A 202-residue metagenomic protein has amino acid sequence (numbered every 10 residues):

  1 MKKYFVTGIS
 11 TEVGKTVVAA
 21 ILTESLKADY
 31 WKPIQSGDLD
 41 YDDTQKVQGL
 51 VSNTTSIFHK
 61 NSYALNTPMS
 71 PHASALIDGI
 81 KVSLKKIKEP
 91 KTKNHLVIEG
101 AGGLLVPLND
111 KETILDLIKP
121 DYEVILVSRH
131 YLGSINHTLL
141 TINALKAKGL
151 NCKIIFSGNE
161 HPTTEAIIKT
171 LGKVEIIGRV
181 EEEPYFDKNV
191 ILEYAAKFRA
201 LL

Functional and structural regions predicted by a protein language model:
F5, V97-E99, I125-V127: Structural motif
F5-L22: Glycine-rich phosphate-binding P-loop
V17-K81, N94: N-terminal phosphate/diphosphate-binding loop that engages ATP/GTP or pyrophosphate donors across diverse enzyme folds
T23, L115-I118, N136-K146: Histidine-anchored nucleotide/phosphate-binding helix
K32-I34, I125-S128, C152-G158: Short internal beta-strands
S70-L108, L115-D116: Phosphate-binding/switch loop-helix module in NTP-utilizing enzymes
N109-Y131: Inter-motif core of Ras-like GTPase G domains
I142-L202: C-terminal lobe/tail of nucleotide-utilizing enzymes
